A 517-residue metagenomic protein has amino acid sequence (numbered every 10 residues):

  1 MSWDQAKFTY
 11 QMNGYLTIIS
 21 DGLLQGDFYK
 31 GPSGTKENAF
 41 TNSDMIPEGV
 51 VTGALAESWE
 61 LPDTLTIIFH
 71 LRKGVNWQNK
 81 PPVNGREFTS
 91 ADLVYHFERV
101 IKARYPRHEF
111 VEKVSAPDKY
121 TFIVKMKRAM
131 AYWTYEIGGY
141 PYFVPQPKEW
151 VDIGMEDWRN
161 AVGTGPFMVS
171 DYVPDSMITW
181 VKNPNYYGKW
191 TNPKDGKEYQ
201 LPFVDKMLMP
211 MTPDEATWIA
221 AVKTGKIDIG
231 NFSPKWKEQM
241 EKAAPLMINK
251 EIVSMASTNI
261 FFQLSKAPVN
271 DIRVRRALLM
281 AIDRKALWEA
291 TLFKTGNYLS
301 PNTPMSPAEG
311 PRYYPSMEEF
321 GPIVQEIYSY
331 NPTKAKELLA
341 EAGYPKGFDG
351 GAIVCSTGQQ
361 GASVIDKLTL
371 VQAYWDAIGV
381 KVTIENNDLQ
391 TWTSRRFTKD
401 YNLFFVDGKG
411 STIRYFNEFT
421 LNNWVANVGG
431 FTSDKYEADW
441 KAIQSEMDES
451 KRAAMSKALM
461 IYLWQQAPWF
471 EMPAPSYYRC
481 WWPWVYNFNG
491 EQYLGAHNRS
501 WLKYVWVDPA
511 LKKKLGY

Functional and structural regions predicted by a protein language model:
M1-D63, V162: N-terminal lobe/hinge region of extracytoplasmic solute-binding protein
F8-T17, V173-I178, K182, N249-T258 (+4 more regions): Detector for C-terminal structural segments
L55-R104, I123, W218-A221, P268-N270: Aromatic- and charge-enriched surface segment that lines or borders ligand/interaction sites
E60-T64, I68-K73, Y105-V173: Surface-exposed binding/hinge segments that line and control ligand-binding clefts or catalytic entry sites
P62, Q78, K125-V144, V162-D214 (+5 more regions): Aromatic-rich, solvent-exposed beta-strand/loop patch
G85, S90-V94, K119-I123, G165-P166 (+7 more regions): Alpha-helical secondary-structure segments
R99, D152-W158, G188-M240, Q372 (+1 more regions): Ligand-site clamp/hinge motif
K113-A116, S170-V181, L208-K266, A277 (+4 more regions): Extracellular/periplasmic solute-recognition and catalytic clefts
